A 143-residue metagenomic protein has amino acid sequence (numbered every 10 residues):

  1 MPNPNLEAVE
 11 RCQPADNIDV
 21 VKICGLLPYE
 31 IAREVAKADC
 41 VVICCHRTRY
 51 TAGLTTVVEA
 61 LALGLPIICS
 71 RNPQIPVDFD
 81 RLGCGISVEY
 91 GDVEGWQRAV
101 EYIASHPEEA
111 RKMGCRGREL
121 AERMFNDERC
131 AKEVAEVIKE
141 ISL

Functional and structural regions predicted by a protein language model:
A8-E30: Nucleotide-activated donor-binding/catalytic signature segment of Leloir-type glycosyltransferases, i.e., the conserved
L27-D39, A62, D80: Short acidic alpha-helix that forms the nucleotide-activated donor recognition element in Leloir-type transferases
A32, L54-A62, P73-V77: Short alpha-helical segment that forms part of, or immediately flanks, the ligand-binding pocket in carbohydrate-active
V35-Y50, L65: Acidic donor-binding loop of glycosyltransferase active sites
I43-C45, S70-N72, V77, V88-E89: Conserved acidic donor-binding loop of glycosyltransferase catalytic domains
L82, I86-V93, Y102-P107: Conserved acidic donor-binding segment of nucleotide-sugar-dependent glycosyltransferases
R98, Y102, E109-R123, E136: A short, well-ordered alpha-helix in the C-terminal region of glycosyltransferases
D127-L143: C-terminal alpha-helical cap of glycosyltransferases
